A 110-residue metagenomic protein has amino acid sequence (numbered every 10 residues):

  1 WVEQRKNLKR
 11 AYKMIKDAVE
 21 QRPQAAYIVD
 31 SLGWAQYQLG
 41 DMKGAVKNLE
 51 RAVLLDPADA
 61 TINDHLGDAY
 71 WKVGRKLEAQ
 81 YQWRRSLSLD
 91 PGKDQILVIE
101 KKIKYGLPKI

Functional and structural regions predicted by a protein language model:
E3-Q4, Q38, K72, Y105-K109: Register position in tetratricopeptide repeats
Q4-D17, L39-R51, G74-R85: Structural signature of tandem alpha-helical TPR/SEL1-like repeats, specifically the intra-repeat loop/turn
A26-Y27, A60-T61, D94: Helix-start (N-cap) detector for alpha-helical repeat units in TPR-like alpha-solenoids, especially tetratricopeptide
S31, H65, I99-K102: Canonical tetratricopeptide repeat
